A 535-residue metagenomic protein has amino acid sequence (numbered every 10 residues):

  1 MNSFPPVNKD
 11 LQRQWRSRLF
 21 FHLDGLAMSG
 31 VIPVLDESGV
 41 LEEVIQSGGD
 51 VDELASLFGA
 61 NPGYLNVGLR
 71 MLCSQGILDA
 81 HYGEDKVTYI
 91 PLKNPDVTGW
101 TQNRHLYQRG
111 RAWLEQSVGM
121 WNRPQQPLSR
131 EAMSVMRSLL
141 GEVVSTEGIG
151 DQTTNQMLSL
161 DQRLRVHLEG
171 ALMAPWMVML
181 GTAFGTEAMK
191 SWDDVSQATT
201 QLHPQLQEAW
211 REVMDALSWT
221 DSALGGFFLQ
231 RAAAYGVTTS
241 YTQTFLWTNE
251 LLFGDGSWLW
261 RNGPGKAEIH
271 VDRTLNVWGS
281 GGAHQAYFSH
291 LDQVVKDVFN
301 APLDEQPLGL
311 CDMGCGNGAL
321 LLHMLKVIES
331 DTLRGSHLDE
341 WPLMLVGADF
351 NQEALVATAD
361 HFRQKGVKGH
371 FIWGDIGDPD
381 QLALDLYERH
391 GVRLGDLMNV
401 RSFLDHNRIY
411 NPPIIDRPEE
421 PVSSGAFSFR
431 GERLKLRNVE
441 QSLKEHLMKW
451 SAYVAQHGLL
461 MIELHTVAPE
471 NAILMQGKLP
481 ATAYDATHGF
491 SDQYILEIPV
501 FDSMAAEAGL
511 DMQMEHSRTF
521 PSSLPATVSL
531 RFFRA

Functional and structural regions predicted by a protein language model:
M1-W247, P307: N-terminal accessory segments
N2, L114, V118-T200, Y235-L397 (+1 more regions): Conserved adenosyl
R389-H390, G509, T519-A535: Core SAM-dependent methyltransferase catalytic element
V400-Q441: Mobile active-site "lid"/loop adjacent to the S-adenosyl-L-methionine
L404, E463-V467: Short strand-turn motif at the edge of the Rossmann-like AdoMet-binding core
E420-S424, I473-S503: Conserved Class I S-adenosyl-L-methionine
S428, Q456-L464: Conserved beta-strand signature within the Rossmann-like core of class I S-adenosyl-L-methionine
L443-W450, S491-M512: Short alpha-helix
